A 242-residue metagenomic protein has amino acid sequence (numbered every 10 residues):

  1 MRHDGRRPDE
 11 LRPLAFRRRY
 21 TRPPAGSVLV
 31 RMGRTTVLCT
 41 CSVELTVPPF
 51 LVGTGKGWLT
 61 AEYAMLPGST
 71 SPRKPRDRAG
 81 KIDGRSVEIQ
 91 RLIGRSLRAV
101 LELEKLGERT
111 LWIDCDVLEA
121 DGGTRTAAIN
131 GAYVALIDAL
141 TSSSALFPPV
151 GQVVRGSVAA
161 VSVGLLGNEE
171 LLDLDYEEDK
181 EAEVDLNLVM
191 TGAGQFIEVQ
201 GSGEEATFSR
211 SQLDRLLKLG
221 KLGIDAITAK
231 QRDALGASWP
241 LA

Functional and structural regions predicted by a protein language model:
M1-A242: Polyanion-binding surfaces on beta-sheet-dominated domains and ring/shell assemblies
